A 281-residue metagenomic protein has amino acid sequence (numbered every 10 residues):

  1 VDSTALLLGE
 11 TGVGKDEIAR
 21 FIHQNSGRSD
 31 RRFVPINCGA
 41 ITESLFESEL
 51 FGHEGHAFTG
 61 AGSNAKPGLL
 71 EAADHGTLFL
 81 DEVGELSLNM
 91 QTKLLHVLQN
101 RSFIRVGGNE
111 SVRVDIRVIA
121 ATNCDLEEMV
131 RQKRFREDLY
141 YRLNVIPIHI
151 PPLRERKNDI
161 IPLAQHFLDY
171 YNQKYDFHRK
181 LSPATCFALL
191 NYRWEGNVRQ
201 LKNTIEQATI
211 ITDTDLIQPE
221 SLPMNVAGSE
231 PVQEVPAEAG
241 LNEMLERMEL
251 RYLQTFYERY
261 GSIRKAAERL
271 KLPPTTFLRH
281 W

Functional and structural regions predicted by a protein language model:
V1-G60, E71-S87, P152-K157, T204: Conserved post-Walker A coupling segment in P-loop NTPases
A5, S26-R31, G107-R117, C124-S229 (+1 more regions): Nucleotide-binding/hydrolysis machinery
V13, I36, L50, A73 (+12 more regions): Conserved RecA-like P-loop NTPase ATPase core
V34, N64-H75, F79, S87-K93 (+2 more regions): AAA+/SF3 P-loop NTPase mechanochemical coupling elements
H56-N64, N100-R105, E128: Short gly/ser/thr-rich secondary-structure transition/capping motifs
T92, H96, I104, T275-R279: Base-recognition residues in the alpha-helical recognition helix of bacterial helix-turn-helix
P236-W281: Bacterial C-terminal helix-turn-helix
